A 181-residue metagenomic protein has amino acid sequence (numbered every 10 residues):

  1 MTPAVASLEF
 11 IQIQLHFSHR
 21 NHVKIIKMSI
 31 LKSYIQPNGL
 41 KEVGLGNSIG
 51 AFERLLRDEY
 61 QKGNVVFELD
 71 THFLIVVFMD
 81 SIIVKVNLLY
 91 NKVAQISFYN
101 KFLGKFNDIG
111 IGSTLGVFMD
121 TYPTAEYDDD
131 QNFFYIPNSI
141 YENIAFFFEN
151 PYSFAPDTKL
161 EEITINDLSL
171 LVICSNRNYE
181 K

Functional and structural regions predicted by a protein language model:
M1-K27: N-terminal amphipathic/basic-hydrophobic helices that include classical n-h-c signal peptides and signal-anchor
V23-K181: Short helix/turn-capping signatures at newly exposed starts of structured segments
